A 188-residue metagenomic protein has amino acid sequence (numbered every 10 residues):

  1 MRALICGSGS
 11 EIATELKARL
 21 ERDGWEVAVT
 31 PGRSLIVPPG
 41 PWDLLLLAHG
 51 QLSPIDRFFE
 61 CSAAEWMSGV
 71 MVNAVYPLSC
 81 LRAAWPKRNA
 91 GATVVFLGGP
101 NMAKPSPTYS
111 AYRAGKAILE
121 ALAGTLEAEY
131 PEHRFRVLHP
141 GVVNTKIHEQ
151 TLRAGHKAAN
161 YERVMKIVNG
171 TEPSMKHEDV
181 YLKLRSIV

Functional and structural regions predicted by a protein language model:
C6, W42-G50, N73, F96 (+1 more regions): Rossmann-fold scaffold of SDR-type NAD(P)-dependent oxidoreductases
G9, A13-K17: N-terminal Rossmann NAD(P)H-binding glycine-rich loop of SDR-like oxidoreductase domains
P39, G50-M67, T108: Conserved mid-core segment of classical short-chain dehydrogenase/reductases
I55, V142-R153: Short beta-loop-alpha junction of Rossmann-like oxidoreductase domains
F59-L78, V95, L119: Catalytic Tyr-X3-Lys loop
M71-A92, A128: Amphipathic alpha-helical dimer-interface segment in Rossmann-like NAD(P)H-dependent oxidoreductases
T93-I118, A123-A128, V142: Catalytic loop of short-chain dehydrogenase/reductase
V137, R153-V188: C-terminal helical subdomain
